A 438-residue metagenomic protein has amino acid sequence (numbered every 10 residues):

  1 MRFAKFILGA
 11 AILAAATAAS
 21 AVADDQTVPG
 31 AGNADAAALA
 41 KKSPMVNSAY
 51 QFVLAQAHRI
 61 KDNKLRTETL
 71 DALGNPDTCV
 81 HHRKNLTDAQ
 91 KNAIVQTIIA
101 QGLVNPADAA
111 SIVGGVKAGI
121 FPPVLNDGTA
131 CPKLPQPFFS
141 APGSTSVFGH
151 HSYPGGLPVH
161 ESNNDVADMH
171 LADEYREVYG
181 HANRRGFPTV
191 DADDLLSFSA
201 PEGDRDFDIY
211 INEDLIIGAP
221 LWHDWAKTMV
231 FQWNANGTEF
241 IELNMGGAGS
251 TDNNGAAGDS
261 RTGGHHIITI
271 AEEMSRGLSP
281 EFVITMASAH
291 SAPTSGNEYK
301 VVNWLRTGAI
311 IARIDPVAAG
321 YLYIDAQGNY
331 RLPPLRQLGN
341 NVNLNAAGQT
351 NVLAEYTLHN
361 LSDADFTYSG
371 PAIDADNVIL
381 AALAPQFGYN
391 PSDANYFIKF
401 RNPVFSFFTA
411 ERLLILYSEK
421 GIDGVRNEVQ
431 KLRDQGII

Functional and structural regions predicted by a protein language model:
R2-A19: Gram-negative bacterial Sec-dependent N-terminal signal peptides
A14, V166-A167, A271: Generic detector of well-ordered secondary structure
A18-A21, T145: Compositionally biased regions
D24-N47, Q51-A55, N63, T67 (+2 more regions): Non-catalytic terminal regions of proteins
P29-G249: Acidic/His-rich, divalent-metal-binding segments that scaffold phosphate/diphosphate chemistry
D168-A172, E273, L413, V425: Hydrophobic residues within well-ordered, non-membrane alpha-helices that form the packing/core of soluble catalytic
E177-G180, R185-N360, T367-S369: Divalent metal-dependent catalytic cores for phosphoryl transfer on phosphate-bearing substrates
